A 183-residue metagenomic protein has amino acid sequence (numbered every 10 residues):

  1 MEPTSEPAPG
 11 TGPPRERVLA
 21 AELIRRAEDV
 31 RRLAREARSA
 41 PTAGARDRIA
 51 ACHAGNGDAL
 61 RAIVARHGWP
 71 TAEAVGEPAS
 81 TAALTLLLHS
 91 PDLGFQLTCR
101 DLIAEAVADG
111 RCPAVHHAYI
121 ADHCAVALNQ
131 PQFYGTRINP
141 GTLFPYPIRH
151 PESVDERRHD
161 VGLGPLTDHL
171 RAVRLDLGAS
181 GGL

Functional and structural regions predicted by a protein language model:
E2-A127: N-terminal helix-rich structural modules
P9-T11, D109, Y134, L177-S180: Feature targets compositionally biased, intrinsically disordered low-complexity regions with long contiguous runs
A45-R46, I138-G141, L183: A short, structure-level motif marking secondary-structure boundaries and short turns
T81, I120, C124, G141 (+1 more regions): Short, surface-exposed, charged/polar-biased interaction segments
D101-D160: An amphipathic alpha-helical core segment
L143-L183: Charged substrate- and nucleic-acid-binding regions of tRNA-handling and nucleotidyl-transfer enzymes, centered on
